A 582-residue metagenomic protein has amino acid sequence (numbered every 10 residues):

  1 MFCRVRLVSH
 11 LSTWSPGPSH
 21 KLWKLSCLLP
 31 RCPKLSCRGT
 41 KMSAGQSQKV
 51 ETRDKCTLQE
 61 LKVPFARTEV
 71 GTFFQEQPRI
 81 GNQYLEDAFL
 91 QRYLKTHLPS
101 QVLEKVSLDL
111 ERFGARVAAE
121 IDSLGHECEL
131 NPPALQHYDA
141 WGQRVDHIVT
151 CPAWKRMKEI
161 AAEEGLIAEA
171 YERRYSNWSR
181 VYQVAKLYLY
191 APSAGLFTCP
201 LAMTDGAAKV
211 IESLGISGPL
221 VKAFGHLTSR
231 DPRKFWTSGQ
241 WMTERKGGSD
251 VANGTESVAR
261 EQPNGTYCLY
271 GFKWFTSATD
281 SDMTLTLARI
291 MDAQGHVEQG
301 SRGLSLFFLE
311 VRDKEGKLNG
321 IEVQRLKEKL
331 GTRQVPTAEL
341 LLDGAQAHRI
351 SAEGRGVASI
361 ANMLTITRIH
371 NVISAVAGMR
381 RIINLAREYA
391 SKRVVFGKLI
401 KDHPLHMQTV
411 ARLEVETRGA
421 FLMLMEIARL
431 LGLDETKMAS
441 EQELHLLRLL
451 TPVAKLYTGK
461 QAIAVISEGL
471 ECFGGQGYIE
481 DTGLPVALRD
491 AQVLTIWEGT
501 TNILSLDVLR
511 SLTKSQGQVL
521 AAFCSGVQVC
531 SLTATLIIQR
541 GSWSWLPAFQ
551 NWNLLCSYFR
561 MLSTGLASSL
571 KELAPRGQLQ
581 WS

Functional and structural regions predicted by a protein language model:
M1-Q59: N-terminal mitochondrial targeting presequence
F2, G39, S43-S176: Extended, charge-enriched "interface" segments that sit outside catalytic cores
L108, R112-A115, H445-G526: Alpha-helix capping/hinge segments and adjacent helical runs
G142-K234, S277-T279, W497: Internal helix-loop-helix
I216-G265, M425-L444, T451, A462-I466 (+2 more regions): Internal maturation/activation junctions in enzymes
T266, Y270-L318: A short core secondary-structure module
R312-K329, P336-T367, N384-D402, W552-L566: A glycine-rich, basic-preceded beta-loop-alpha segment at the flavin cofactor/substrate interface of flavin-utilizing
R368-D434, L520-V527, S531-S582: Extended amphipathic alpha-helical segments enriched in small hydrophobics
